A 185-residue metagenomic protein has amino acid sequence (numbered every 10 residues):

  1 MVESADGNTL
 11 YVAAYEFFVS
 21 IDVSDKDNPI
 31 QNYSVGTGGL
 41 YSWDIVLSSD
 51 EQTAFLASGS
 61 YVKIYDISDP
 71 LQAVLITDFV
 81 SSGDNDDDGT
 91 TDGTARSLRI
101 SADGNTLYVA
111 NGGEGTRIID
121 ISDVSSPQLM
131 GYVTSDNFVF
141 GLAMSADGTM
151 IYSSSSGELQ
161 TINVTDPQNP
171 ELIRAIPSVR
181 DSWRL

Functional and structural regions predicted by a protein language model:
M1-L185: Feature marking well-ordered beta-strand scaffolds used for ligand recognition
